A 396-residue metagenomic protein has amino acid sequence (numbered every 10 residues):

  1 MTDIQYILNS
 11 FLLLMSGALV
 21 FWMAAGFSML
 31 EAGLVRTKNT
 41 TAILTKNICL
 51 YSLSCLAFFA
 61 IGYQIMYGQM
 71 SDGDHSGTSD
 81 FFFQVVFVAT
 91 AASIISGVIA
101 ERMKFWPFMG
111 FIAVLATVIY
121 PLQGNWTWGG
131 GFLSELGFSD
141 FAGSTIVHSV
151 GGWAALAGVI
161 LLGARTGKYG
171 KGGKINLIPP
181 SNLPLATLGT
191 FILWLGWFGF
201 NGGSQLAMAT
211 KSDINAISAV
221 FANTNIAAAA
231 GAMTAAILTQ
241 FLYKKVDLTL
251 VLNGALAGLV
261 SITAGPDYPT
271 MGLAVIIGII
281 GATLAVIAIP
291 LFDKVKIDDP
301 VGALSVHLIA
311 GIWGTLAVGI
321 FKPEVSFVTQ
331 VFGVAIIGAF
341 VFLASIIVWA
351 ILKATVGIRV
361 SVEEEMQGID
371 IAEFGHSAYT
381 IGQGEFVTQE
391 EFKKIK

Functional and structural regions predicted by a protein language model:
M1-K396: Hydrophobic alpha-helical transmembrane bundles of multi-pass membrane proteins
